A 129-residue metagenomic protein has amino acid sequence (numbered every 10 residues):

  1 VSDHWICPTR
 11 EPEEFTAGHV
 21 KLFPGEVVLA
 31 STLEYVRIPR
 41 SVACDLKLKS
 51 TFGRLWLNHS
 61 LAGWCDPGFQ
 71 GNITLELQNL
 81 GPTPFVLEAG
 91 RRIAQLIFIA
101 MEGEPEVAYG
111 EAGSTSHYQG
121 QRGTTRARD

Functional and structural regions predicted by a protein language model:
V1-D129: DUTPase catalytic domain/fold
